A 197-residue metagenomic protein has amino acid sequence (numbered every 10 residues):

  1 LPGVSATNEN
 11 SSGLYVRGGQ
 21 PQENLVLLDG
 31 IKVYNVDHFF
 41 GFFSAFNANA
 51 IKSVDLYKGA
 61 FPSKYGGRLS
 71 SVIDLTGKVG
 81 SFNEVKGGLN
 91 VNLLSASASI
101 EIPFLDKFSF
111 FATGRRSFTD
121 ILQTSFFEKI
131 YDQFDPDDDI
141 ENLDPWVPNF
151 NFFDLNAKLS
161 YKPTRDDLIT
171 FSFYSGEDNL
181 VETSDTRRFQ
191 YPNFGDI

Functional and structural regions predicted by a protein language model:
L1-K32, K52: Extracytoplasmic beta-strand/coil segments of soluble accessory domains associated with Gram-negative outer-membrane
P2, I31-K58: Short acidic/polar hinge/loop motifs at secondary-structure boundaries that mediate gating or recognition
S11, G41, I51, R68-S70 (+4 more regions): Transmembrane beta-barrel architecture of outer-membrane proteins
S12-L14, G41-N47, L56-A60, K64-G87: N-terminal periplasmic accessory domains that precede and gate Gram-negative outer-membrane beta-barrel machines
N24, A50, N83-G87, D106-F110 (+1 more regions): Outer-envelope beta-barrel architecture signal
G41, V85-G87, N142-P148, T186-Q190 (+1 more regions): Outer-membrane beta-barrel domain signature
L94-F118, P136-N179, G195-I197: Transmembrane beta-barrel wall of Gram-negative outer-membrane proteins
Q123-K129, S172-G176, V181-R188: Outer-membrane beta-barrel translocator domains and adjoining extracellular loop/strand segments of Gram-negative
